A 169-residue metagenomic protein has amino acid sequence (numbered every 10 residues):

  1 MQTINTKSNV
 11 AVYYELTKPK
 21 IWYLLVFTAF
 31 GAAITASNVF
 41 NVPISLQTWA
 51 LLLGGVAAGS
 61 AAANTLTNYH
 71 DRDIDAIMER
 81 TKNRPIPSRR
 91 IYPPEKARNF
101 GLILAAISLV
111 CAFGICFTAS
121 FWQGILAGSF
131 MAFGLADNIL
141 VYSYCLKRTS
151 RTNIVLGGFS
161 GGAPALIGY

Functional and structural regions predicted by a protein language model:
M1-G31, T35, L46: N-terminal, positively charged, Ser/Thr/Ala/Gly-biased leader segments that form transit/presequence-like amphipathic
M1-V10, H70-I91: Cytosolic, membrane-interface loops and tails of multi-pass inner-membrane proteins
S8-I21, P87-A97, L140-S160: Interhelical loop and helix-boundary elements at the membrane-water interface of polytopic inner-membrane proteins
K20-T28, L104-A112, A165: Hydrophobic alpha-helical transmembrane segments in multi-pass membrane proteins
F27-G31, R84-P85, L156-Y169: Small-residue-rich segments of transmembrane alpha-helices in multi-pass membrane proteins, especially helix faces
F27-T35, V39-R72, R80, A105-L109 (+1 more regions): Membrane-embedded alpha-helical segments that form the functional core of polytopic membrane enzymes, especially those
I34-N38, G114-T118, Y144-C145: Helix-loop junctions at the membrane-solvent interface of multi-pass transporters, primarily the C-terminal
R80-S129: Multi-pass membrane catalytic core of lipid/isoprenoid biosynthesis enzymes
